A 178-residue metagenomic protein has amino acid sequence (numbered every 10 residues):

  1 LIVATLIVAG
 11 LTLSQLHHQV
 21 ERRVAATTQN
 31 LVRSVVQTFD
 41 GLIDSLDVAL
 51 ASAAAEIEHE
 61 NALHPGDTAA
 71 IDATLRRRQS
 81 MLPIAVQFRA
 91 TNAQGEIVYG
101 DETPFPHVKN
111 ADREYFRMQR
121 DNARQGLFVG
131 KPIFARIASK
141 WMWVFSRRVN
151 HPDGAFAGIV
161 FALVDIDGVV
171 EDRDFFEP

Functional and structural regions predicted by a protein language model:
L1, D40, D44, W141-R147: An N-terminal domain-start capping segment
V3-P65, R76-I84: Juxtamembrane extracytoplasmic/periplasmic/luminal helical "stalk" adjacent to the first N-terminal
S52, A70, N92-G95: Short alpha-helical linear motifs
A62-G66, H151-G154: Short, glycine- and charge-enriched coil/turn segments that flank and shape catalytic ligand pockets
H64-P65, A70, V170: Polar/charged, Q/E/K-enriched amphipathic alpha-helical segments with strong coiled-coil propensity that act as
T68-A73, D112-R113: Structural motif corresponding to alpha-helix initiation and N-cap regions
Q79-Q87, A93-F176: Extracytoplasmic/periplasmic ligand-binding sensor regions of membrane-associated signaling proteins
